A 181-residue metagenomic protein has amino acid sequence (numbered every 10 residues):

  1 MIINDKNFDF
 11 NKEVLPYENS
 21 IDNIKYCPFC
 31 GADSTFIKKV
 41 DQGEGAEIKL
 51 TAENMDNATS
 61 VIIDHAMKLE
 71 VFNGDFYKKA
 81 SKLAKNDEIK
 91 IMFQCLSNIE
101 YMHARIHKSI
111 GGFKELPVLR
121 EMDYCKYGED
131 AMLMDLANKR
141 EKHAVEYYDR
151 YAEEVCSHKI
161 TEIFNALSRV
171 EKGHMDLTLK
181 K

Functional and structural regions predicted by a protein language model:
M1-K181: Non-heme di-metal
